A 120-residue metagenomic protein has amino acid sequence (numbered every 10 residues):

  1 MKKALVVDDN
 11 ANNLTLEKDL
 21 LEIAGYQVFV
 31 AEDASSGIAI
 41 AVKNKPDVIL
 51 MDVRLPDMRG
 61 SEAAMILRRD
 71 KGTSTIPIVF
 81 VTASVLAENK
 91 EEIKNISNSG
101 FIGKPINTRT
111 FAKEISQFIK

Functional and structural regions predicted by a protein language model:
N12, D33-S36, R59-M65: Acidic catalytic/metal-coordinating carboxylates
L14, P56, S74, L86: The feature encodes the CheY-like receiver
T15-I23: Charged docking surfaces used in two-component/phosphorelay signaling
K18, E62, V85-I102, R109-Q117: Alpha4 helix (beta4-alpha4-beta5 surface) of REC/receiver domains from two-component response regulators
G25-E32, I40: Short hydrophobic/Thr-rich beta-strand motif most characteristic of the beta2 strand and flanking loop of CheY-like
A39, S61-S74: Short amphipathic alpha-helix used as the core "switch/output" element in two-component signaling
K45-D47, G72-P77: His-Asp phosphorelay/catalytic-motif detector in bacterial-type signaling
D52, T82: Active-site residues of response regulator receiver
